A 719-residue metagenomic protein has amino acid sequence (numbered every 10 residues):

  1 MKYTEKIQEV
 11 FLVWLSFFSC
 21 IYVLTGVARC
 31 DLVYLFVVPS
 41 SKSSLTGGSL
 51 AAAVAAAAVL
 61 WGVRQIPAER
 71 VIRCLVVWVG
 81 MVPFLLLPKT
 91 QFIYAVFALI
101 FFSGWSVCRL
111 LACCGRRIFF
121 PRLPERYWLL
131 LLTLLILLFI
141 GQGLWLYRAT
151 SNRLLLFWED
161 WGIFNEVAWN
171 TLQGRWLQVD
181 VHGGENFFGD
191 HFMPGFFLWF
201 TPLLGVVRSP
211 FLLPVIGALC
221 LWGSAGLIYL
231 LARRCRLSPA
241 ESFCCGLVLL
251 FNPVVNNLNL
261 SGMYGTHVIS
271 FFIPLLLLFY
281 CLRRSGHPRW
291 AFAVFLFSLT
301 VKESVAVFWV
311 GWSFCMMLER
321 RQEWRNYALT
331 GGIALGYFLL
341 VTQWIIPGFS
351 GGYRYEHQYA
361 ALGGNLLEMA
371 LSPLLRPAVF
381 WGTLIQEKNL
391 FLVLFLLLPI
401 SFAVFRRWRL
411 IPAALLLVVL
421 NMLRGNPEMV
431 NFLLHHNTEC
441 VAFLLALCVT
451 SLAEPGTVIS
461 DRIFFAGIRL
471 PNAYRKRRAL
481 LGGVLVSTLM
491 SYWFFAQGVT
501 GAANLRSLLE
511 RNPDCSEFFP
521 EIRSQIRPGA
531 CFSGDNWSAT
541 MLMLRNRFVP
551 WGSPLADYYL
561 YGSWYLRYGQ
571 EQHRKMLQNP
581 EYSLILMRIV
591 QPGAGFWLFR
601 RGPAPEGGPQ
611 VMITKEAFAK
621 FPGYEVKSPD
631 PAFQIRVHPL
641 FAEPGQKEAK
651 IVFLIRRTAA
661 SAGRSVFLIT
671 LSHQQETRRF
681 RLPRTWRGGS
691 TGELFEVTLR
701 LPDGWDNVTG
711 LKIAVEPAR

Functional and structural regions predicted by a protein language model:
M1-S16, L45-T46, L50-G143, R325-T330: Start-transfer (signal-anchor) and selected internal transmembrane alpha helices of multi-pass inner/ER membrane
L35-V37, V82-T90, M193-T201, V206 (+5 more regions): Aromatic- and kink-enriched transmembrane "portal" helix at the membrane-lumen/periplasm boundary that abuts
V54-R64, F211-R236: Transmembrane-helix motifs of polytopic, lipid-linked glycan transferases
R64-E69, H267-F271, L275-W290, M317-Q322: Membrane-interface transmembrane helices that cradle and orient dolichyl/undecaprenyl
V71-M81, R126-I136, A240, C244 (+2 more regions): Signature aromatic-anchored transmembrane alpha helix within multi-pass, membrane-resident enzymes that catalyze glycan
F92-W105, A225, V307, P412-I463: Hydrophobic/aromatic-rich transmembrane helices and adjacent perimembrane loops
Q142, N170, E323-R406, L410-L415 (+2 more regions): Membrane-lumen/periplasm interface segments of specific transmembrane helices in polyprenyl phosphate-linked
G162-F188, G195: Extracytosolic helix-loop segments that constitute the early lumenal/periplasmic catalytic or substrate-binding loops
